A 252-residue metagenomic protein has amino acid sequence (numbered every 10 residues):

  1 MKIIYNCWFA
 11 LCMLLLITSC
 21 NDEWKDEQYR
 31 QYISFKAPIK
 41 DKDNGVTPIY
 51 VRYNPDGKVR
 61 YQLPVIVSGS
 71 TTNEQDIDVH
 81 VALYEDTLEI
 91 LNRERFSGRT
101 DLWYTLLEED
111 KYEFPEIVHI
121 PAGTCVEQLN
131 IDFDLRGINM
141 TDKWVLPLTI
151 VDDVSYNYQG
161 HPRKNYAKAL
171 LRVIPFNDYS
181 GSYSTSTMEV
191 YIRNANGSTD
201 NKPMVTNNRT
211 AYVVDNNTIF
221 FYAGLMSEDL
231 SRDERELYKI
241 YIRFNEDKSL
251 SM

Functional and structural regions predicted by a protein language model:
M1-W8: Bacterial N-terminal signal peptides that target proteins for export
L16-S19: C-terminal motif of bacterial Sec signal peptides marking the signal peptidase cleavage site
N21-H119, Q128-L146, V151-M252: Intrinsically disordered, low-complexity regulatory regions in eukaryotic proteins
